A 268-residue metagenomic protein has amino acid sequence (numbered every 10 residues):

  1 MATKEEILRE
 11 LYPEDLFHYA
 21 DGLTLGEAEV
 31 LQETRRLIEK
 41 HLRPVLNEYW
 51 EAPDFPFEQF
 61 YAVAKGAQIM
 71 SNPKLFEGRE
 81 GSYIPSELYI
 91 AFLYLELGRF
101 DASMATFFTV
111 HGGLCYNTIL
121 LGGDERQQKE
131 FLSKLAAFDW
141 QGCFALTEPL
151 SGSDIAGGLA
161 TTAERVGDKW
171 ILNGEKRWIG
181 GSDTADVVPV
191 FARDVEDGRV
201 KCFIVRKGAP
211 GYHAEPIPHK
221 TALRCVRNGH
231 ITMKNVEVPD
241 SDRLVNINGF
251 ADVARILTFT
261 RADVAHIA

Functional and structural regions predicted by a protein language model:
M1-F107, E130, K134: Amphipathic, small/basic residue-rich leader segments at the start of a protein or domain
L23, A214-A268: Glycine-rich beta->alpha junctions and the first turn(s) of the following alpha-helix
M104-R126, I155: N-terminal glycine-rich flavin-associated loop
F138-T147: A short, Trp-centered hydrophobic/proline-enriched beta-strand micro-motif
S151-I155, W170: Hydrophobic, small-residue-rich alpha-helical packing segments that form membrane-like cores
D154-G157, G181-A185, R224-C225: Short glycine/proline-enriched turns and hinge-like loops at secondary-structure junctions
T161-E164: A structural signal for short hydrophobic beta-strand segments in well-ordered beta-sheet cores
N173-A214: A short core secondary-structure module
